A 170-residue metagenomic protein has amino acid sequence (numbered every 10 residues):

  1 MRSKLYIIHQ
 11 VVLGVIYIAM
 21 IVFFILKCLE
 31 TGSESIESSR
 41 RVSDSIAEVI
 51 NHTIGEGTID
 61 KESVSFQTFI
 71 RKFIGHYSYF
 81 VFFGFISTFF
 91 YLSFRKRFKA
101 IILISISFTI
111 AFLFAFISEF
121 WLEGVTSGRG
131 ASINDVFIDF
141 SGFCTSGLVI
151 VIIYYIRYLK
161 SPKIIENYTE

Functional and structural regions predicted by a protein language model:
M1-G128, I133, F140-E170: Bulky hydrophobic segments
